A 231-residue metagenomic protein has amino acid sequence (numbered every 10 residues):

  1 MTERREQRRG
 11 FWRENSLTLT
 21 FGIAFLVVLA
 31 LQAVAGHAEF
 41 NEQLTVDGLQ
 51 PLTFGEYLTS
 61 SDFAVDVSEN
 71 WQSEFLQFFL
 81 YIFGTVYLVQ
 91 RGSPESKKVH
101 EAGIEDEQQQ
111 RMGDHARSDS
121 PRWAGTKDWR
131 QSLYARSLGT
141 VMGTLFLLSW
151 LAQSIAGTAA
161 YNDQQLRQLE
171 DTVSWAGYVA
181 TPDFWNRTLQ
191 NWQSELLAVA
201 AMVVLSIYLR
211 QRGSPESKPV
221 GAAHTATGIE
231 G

Functional and structural regions predicted by a protein language model:
M1-R9, G92-W129, G213-G231: Extramembrane terminal tails and long inter-domain/linker segments of multi-pass membrane proteins
R5-L26, K127-T144: Alpha-helical transmembrane segments and their helix-start/interface "positive-inside/aromatic belt" motifs in integral
R13-L17, A24, A30, L44-V46 (+2 more regions): N-terminal first transmembrane alpha-helix
L29, E56-Y57, S61-V89, P94 (+3 more regions): A structural feature that tracks compact, well-ordered secondary-structure segments with a strong bias toward
V34-L52, G157-E170: Interfacial/capping segments of alpha-helical transmembrane domains
V46-Y57, G103-I104, Q168-T181, A223-T225: Short, motif-level signal for alpha-helix interfacial/capping segments enriched in acidic residues and aromatics/proline
T53-S60, M112-K127, S174-T181: Short membrane-interface loop/juxtamembrane segments of multi-pass integral membrane proteins
G113-I155, A160-Y161: Domain-level detector of nuclease and nuclease-like folds in predominantly extracellular/periplasmic contexts
